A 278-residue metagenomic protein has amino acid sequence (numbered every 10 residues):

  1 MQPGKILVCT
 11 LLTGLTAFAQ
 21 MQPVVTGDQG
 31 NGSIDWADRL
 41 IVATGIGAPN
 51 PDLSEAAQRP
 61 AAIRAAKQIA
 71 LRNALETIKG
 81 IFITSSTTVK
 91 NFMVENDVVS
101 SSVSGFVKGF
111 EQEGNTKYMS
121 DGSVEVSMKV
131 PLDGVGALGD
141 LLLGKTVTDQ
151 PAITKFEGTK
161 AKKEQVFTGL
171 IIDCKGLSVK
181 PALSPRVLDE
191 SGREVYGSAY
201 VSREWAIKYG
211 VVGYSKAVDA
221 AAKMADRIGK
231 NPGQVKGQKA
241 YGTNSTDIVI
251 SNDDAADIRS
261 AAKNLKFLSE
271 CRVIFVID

Functional and structural regions predicted by a protein language model:
Q2-C9: Sec-dependent signal peptide recognition, specifically the positively charged N-region followed immediately by
L15-A19: Sec/Tat signal peptide C-region and signal peptidase I cleavage site
Q20-D278: Domain-level marker for long, solvent-exposed, non-transmembrane regions
